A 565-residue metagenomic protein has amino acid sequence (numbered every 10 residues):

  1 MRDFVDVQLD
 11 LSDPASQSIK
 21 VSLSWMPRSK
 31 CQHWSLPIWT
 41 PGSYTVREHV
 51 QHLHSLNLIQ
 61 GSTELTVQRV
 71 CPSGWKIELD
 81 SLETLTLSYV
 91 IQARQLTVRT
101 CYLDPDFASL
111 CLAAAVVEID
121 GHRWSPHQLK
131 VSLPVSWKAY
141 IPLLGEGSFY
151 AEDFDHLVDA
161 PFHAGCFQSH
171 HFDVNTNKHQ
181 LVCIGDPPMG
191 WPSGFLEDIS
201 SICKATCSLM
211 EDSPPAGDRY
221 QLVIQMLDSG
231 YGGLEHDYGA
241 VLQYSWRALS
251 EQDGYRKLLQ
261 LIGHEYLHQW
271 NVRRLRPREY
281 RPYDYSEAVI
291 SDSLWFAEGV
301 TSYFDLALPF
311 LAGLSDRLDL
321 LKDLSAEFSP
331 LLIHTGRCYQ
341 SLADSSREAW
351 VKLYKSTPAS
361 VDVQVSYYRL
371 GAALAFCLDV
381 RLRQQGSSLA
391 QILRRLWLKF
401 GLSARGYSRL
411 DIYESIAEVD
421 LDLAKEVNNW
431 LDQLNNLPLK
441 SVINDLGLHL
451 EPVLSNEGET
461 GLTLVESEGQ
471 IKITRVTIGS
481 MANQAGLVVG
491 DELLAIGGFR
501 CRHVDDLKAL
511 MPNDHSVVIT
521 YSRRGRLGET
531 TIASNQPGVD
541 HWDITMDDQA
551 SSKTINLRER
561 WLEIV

Functional and structural regions predicted by a protein language model:
M1-W39: Early extracytoplasmic/domain-onset interaction patches
E48-I59, T63-P215, L227-G230: Non-catalytic architectural context of zinc metalloproteases
L56, L129, T301, S388 (+5 more regions): Terminal peptide-recognition signature
H171-L294: Juxtacatalytic substrate-recognition/specificity segment
L275-Y283, A288-Y367, L402: Acidic/His/Gly-enriched intrinsically disordered linker/tail segments that often contain short helix/coil "MoRF-like"
Y354-I443: Amphipathic alpha-helical substructures
A482-V504: Conserved PDZ fold ligand-binding element
V488, D505-D548: PDZ-domain C-terminal substructure recognizer with occasional recognition of PDZ-binding tails
